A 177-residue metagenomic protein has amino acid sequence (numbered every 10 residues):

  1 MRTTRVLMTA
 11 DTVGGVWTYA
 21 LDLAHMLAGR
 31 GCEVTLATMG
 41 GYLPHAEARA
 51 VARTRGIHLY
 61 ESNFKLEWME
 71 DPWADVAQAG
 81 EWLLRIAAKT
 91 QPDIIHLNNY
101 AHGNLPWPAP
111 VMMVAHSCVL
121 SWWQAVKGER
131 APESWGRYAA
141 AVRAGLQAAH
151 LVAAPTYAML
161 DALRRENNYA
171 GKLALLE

Functional and structural regions predicted by a protein language model:
L7-V13, H25-A74: N-terminal strand-loop element at the rim of the active site of nucleotide-sugar-dependent glycosyltransferases
V16-Y19, M39, H96-N99, A148 (+1 more regions): Replace "coordinates the UDP/GDP/TDP-sugar" with "coordinates nucleotide-activated sugar donors
Y42, A101-H102, A158-L160: Alpha-helix capping/helix-boundary segments
L83-H102, M112: Short N-terminal targeting/anchoring amphipathic segment
I94, P106-A125, A153: Active-site proximal beta-strand in glycosyltransferases
N98-Y100, A115-V119, E177: Histidine-centered beta-alpha loop that forms part of the nucleotide-sugar donor binding/catalytic region in diverse
P132-V152: Membrane-proximal helix-turn-helix segments that form the acceptor-binding/catalytic region of lipid-linked
A148, L160-E177: Helix-loop-beta element that forms the nucleotide-linked donor phosphate-binding surface in glycosyltransferases
